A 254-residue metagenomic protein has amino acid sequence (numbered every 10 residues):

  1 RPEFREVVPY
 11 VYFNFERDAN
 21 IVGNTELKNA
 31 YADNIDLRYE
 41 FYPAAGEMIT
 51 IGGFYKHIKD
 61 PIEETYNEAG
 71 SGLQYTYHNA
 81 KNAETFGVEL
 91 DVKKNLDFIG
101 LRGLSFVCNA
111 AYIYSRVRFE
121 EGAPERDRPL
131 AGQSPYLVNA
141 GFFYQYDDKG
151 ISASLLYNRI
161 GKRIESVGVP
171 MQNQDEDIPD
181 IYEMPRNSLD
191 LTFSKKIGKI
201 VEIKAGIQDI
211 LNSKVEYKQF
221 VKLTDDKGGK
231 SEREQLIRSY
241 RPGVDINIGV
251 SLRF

Functional and structural regions predicted by a protein language model:
R1-T50, Y55-I58, E68-N95, A131-Y136 (+3 more regions): Outer-membrane beta-barrel signature, preferentially recognizing the C-terminal barrel domain of Gram-negative
E3-R5, I49, D60-I62, G150-L155 (+2 more regions): Extended hydrophobic-aromatic, low-complexity segments
F4-V11, R17-A19, P61-A69, I113-R126 (+2 more regions): Outer-membrane beta-barrel translocator domains and adjoining extracellular loop/strand segments of Gram-negative
L37-F41, G53, V88-K94, C108 (+5 more regions): Residues on the lipid-exposed face of transmembrane beta-strands in outer-membrane beta-barrel proteins
A45-I49, I99-L104, D148-A153, K199-I203 (+1 more regions): Repeated loop/turn-to-beta-strand initiation elements of outer-membrane beta-barrel proteins
F54-I58, Q74-V167: Gram-negative outer-membrane beta-barrel transporters
N139, E176, S188, R233-E234: Short structured motifs
R159-M171, S194-F254: C-terminal beta-signal and adjacent terminal beta-strands/loops of Gram-negative outer-membrane beta-barrel proteins
